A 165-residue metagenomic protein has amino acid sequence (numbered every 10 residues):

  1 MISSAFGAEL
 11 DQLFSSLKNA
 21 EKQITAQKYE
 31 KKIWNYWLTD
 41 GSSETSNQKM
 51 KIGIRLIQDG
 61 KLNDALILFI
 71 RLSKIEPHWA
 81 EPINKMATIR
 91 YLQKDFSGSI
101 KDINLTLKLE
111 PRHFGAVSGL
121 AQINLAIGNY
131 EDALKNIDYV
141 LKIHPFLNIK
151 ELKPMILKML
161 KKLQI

Functional and structural regions predicted by a protein language model:
I2-K51: N-terminal leader/linker segments that initiate helical-solenoid repeat arrays
L17-E21, L125-N148: TPR/TPR-like (Sel1-like) alpha-helical repeat modules
S43-L109: Alpha-helical adaptor scaffolds
Q58, L92, A126-I127, M159-K162: Register position in tetratricopeptide repeats
P82, A116, I149-K150: TPR alpha-solenoid repeat register
K85, G119, L152-P154: Canonical tetratricopeptide repeat
